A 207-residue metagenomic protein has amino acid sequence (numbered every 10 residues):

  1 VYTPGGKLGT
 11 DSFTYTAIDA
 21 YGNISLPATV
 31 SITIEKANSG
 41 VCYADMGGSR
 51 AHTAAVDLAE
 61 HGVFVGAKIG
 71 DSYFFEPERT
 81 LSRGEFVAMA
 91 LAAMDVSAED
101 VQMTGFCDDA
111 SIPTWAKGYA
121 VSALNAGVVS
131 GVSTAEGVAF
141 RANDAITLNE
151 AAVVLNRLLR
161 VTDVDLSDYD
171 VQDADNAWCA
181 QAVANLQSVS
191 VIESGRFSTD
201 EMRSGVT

Functional and structural regions predicted by a protein language model:
V1-K36: Acidic, turn/loop-rich segments in luminal/extracellular domains of secretory-pathway and cell-surface proteins
E35-H52, V65-V87, L91-G118, V129-N149 (+3 more regions): Feature responds to low-complexity, polar/acidic, surface-exposed segments characteristic of secreted/exported proteins
V56-H61: Mature N-terminal segment immediately following signal peptide/propeptide cleavage in secreted/periplasmic
